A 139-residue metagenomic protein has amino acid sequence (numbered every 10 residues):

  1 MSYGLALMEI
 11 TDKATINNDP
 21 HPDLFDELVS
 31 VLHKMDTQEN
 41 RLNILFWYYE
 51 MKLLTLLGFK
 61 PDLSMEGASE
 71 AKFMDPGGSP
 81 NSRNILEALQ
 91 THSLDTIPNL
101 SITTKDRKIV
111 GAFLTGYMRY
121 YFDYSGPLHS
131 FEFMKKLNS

Functional and structural regions predicted by a protein language model:
M1-S139: Non-catalytic alpha-helical scaffolds and adjoining flexible linkers that form interface surfaces for assembly
